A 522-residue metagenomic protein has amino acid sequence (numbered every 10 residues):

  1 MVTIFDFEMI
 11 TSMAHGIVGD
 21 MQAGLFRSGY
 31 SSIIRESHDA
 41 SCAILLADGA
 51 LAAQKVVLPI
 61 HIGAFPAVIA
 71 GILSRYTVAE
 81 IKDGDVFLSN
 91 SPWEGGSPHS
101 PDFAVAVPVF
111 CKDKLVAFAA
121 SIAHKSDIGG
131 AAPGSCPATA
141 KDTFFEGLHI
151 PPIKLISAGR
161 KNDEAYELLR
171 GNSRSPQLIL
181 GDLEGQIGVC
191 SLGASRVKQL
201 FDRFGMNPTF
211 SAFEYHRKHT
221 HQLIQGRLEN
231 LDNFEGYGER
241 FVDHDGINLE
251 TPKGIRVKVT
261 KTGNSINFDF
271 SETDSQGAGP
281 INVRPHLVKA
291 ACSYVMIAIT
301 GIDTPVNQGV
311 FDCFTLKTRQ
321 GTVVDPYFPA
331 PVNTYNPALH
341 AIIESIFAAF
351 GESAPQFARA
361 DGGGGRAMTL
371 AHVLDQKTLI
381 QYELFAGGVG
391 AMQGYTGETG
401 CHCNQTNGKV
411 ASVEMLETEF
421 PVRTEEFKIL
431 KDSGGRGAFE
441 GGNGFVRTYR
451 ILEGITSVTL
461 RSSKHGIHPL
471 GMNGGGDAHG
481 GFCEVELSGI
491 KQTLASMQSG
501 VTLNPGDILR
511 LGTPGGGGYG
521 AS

Functional and structural regions predicted by a protein language model:
M1-D83, L88-S522: Glycine/proline-enriched, intrinsically flexible loops and inter-domain linkers
